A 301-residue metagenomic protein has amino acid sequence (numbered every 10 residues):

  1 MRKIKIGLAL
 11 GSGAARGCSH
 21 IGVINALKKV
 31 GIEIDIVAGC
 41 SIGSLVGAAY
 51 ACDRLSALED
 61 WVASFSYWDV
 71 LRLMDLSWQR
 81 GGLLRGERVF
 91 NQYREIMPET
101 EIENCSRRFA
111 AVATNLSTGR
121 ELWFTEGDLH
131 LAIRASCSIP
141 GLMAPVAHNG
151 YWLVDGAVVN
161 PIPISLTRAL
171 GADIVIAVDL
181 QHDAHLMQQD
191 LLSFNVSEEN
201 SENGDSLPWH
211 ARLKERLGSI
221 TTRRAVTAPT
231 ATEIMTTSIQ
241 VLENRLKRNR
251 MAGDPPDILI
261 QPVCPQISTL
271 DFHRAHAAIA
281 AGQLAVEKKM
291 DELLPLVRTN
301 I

Functional and structural regions predicted by a protein language model:
M1-C40, A48-I301: Patatin-like phospholipase
